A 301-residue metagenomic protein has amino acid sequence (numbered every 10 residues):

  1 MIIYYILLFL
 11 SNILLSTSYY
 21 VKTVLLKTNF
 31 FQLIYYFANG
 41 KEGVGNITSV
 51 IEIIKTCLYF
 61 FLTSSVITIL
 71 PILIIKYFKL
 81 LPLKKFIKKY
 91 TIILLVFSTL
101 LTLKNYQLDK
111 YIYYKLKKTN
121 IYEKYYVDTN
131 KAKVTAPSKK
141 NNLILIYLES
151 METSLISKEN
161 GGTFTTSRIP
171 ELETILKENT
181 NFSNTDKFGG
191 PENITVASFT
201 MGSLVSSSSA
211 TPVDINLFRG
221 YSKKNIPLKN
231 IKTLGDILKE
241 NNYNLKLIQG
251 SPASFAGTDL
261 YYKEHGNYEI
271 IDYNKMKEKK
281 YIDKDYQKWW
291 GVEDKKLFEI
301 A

Functional and structural regions predicted by a protein language model:
M1-Y114: Transmembrane and membrane-interface helices of multi-pass, inner-membrane envelope-modifying transferases
Y90, L101, N105-A301: Soluble catalytic regions of membrane-associated enzymes that act on cell-envelope and secretory-pathway components
